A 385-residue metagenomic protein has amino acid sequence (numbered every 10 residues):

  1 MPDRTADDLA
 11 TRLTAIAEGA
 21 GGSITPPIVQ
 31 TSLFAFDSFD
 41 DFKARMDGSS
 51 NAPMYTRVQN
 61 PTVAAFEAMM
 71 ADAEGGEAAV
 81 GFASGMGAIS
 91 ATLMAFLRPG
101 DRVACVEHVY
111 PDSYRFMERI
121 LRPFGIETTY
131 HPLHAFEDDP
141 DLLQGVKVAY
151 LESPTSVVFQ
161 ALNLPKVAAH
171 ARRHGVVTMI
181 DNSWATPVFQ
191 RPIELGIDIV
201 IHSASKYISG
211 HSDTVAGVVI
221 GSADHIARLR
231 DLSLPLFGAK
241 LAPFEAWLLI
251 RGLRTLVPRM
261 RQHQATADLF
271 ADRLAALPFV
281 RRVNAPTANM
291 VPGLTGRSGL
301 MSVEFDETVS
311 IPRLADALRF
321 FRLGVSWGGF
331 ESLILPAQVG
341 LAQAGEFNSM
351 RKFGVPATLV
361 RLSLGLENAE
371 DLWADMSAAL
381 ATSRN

Functional and structural regions predicted by a protein language model:
M1-V29: Short conserved active-site loop signatures built around small residues
P2, L13-G19, A78-L277, N284: Conserved PLP-enzyme active-site core in the AAT-like
F36-G87, D112-R119: Conserved N-terminal alpha-helix of the aminotransferase class I/II PLP-enzyme fold
G75, F279-R282, T358: Glycine-centered tight turns that cap/initiate beta-strands
E118, E127-T129, R259, V309 (+1 more regions): PLP-dependent enzyme catalytic core of the Aspartate aminotransferase-like
F237, L318-G328, A379-N385: A common structural junction motif
L249-P258, G299-D306, R361-G365: Short, well-ordered beta-strand elements within core beta-sheets of diverse protein domains
D268-E331, A344-R351: Conserved small-domain helix->loop->beta segment predominantly found in fold-type I
